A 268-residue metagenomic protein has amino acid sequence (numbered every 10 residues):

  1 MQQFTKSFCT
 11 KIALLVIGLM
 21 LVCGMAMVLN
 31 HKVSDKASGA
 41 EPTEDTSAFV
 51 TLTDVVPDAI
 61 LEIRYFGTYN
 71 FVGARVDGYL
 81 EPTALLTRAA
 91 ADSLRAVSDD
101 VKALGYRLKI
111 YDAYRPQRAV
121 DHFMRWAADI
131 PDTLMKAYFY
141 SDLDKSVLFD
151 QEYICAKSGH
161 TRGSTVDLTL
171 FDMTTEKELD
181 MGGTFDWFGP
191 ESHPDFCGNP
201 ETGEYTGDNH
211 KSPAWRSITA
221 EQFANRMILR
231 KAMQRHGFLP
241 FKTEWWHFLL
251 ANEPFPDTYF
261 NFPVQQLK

Functional and structural regions predicted by a protein language model:
M1-A40: Bacterial Sec-dependent N-terminal signal peptides
M27-A113, Q117-T243, E253-K268: Extracytoplasmic cell-surface/polysaccharide-interacting catalytic and binding patches
F248: Conserved metal-phosphate-binding beta-hairpin within the catalytic cores of diverse ATP-dependent phosphoryl-transfer
